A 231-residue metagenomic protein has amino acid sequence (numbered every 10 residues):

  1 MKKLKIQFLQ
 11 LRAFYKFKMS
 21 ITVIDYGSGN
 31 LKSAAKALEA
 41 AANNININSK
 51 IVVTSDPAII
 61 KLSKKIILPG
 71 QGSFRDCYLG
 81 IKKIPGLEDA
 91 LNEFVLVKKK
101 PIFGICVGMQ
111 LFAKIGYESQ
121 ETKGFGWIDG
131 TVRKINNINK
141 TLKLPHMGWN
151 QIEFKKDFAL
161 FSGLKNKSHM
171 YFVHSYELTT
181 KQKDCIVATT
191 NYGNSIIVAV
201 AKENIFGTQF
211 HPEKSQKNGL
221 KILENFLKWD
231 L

Functional and structural regions predicted by a protein language model:
M1, Q7-L9, A13-I102, V107 (+2 more regions): N-terminal beta1-alpha1 cap of cysteine-dependent amidohydrolase-like domains
I51, I102-F103, F125, I186 (+1 more regions): Hydrophobic/aromatic residues located in beta-strands of well-ordered beta-sheets within soluble catalytic
L68, M170-V173, F206-Q209: Short hydrophobic-aromatic micro-motifs
G86-D89, K114-Y192: Pocket-forming structural segment of enzyme catalytic cores
L96, G163-L164, V200: Short, flexible hinge/linker loops that cap or flank conserved catalytic cores
C106, H174, H211: Histidine-centered divalent metal-coordination motifs
Q110-F112: Glycine-rich nucleophile elbow surrounding the catalytic serine of serine-hydrolase chemistry
E177-L231: C-terminal and late-domain segments of enzyme folds
